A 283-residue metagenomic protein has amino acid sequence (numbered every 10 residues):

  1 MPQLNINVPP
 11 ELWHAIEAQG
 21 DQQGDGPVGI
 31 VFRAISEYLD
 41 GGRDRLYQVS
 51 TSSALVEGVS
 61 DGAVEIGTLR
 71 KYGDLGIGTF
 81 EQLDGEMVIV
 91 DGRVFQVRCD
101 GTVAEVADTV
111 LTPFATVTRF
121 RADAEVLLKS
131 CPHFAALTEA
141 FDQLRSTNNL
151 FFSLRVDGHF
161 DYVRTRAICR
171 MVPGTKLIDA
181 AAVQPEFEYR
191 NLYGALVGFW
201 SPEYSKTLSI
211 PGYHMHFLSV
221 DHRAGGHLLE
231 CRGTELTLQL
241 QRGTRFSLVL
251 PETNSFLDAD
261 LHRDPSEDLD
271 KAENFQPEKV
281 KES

Functional and structural regions predicted by a protein language model:
P9-G29: Surface-exposed, Lys/Arg-rich phosphate-binding patches that contact polyanionic backbones
D25-L46: Short, basic amphipathic alpha-helical segments that act as recognition/interaction helices in nucleic-acid-binding
Q48-P113: N-terminal low-complexity or amphipathic/hydrophobic leaders
V97-D142: A glycine-rich, hydrophobic loop/mini-helix early in the fold
K129-L208: Long, positively charged binding patches that form subdomain-scale interaction surfaces for polyanionic ligands
I210-L218: Histidine-centered divalent-metal-coordination microenvironment in nucleic-acid enzymes
S219-D264: A hydrophobic, small-residue-rich beta->alpha segment in the mid-to-C-terminal subdomain of diverse proteins
D260-S283: Conserved catalytic alpha/beta cores of large enzymes that bind or transform nucleotide phosphates and polynucleotides
